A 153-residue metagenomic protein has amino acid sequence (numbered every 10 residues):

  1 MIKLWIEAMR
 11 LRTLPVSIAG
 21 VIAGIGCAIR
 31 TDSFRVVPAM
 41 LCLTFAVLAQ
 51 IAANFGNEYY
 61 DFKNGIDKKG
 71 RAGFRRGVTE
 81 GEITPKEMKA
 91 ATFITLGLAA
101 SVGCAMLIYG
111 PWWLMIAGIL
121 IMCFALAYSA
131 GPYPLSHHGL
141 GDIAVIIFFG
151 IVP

Functional and structural regions predicted by a protein language model:
M1-V37, L41, F45: Topogenic membrane-insertion module of multi-pass membrane proteins
G20, F45, A49, A53 (+2 more regions): Alpha-helical transmembrane segments of multipass membrane proteins
A23, D32-N57, M115-L126: Membrane-embedded alpha-helical segments that form the functional core of polytopic membrane enzymes, especially those
I29-S33, E58, F62-I66, I108-P111 (+1 more regions): Transmembrane helix-loop junctions in multipass membrane proteins, especially transporters and channels
L48-A72: Acidic (Asp/Glu-rich) catalytic motifs at the cytosolic membrane interface
R76-P153: Intramembrane alpha-helical segments
